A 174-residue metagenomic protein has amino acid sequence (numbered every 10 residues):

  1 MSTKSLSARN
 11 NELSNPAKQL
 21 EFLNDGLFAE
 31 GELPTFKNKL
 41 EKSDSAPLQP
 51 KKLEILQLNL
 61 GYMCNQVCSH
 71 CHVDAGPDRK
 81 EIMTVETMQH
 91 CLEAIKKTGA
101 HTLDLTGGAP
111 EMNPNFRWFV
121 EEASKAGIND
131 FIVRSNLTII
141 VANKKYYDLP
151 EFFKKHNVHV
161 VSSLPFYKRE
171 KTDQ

Functional and structural regions predicted by a protein language model:
M1-I55, Q66-V67: Flexible, acidic/Gly-rich N-terminal and inter-domain linker regions that tether and position cofactor-handling modules
N10-P16, N24-A29, N59-Y62, E86-H90 (+2 more regions): Short low-complexity stretches enriched in small and charged residues
L23-A29, N38-L40, V73, H101-T102 (+1 more regions): A generic short-segment signal for beta-strand/edge and adjacent turn/coil regions
D44, R79, K168-K171: Glycine-rich, flexible loop/turn motifs
L48-T87, T98: Canonical Radical SAM [4Fe-4S] cluster-binding loop centered on the CxxxCxxC motif and its immediate flanking residues
M88-D104, N113-Q174: Radical SAM/AdoMet-radical enzyme domain recognition
